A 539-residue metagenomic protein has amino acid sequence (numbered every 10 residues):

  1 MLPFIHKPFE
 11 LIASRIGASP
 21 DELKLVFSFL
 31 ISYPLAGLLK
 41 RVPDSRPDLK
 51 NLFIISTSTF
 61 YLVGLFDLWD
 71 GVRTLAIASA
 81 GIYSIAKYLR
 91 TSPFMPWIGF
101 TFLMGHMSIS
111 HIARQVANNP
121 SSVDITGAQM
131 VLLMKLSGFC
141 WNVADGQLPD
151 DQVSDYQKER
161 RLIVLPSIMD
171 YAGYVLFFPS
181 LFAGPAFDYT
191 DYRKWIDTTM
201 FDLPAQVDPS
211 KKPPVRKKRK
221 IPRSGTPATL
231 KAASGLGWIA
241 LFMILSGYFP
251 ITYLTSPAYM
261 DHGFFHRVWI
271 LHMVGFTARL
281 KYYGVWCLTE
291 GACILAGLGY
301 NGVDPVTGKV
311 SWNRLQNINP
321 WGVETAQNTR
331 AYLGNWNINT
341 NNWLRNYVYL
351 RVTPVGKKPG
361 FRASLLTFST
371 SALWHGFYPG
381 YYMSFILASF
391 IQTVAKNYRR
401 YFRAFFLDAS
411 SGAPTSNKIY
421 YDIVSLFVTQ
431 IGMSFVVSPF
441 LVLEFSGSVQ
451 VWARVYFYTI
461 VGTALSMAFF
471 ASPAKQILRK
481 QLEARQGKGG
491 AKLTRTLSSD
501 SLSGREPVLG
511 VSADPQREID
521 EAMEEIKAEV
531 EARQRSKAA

Functional and structural regions predicted by a protein language model:
M1-A539: Non-catalytic, membrane-anchoring transmembrane segments at the edges
